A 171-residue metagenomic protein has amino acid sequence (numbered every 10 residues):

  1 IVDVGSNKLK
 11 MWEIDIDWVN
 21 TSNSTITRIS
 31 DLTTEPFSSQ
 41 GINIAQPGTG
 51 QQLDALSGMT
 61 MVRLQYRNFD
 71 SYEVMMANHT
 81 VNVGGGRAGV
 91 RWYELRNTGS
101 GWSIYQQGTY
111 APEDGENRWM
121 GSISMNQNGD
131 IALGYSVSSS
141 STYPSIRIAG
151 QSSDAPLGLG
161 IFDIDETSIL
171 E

Functional and structural regions predicted by a protein language model:
I1-E171: C-terminal PAP-associated
